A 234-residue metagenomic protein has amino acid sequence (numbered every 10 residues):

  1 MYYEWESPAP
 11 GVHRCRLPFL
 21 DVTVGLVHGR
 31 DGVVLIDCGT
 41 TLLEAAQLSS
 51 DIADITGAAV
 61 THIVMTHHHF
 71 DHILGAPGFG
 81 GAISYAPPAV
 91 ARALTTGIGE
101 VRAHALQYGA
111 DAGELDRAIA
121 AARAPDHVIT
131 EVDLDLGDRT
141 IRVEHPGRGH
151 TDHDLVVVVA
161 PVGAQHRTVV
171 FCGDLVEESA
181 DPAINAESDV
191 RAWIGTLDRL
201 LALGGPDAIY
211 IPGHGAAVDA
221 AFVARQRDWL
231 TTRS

Functional and structural regions predicted by a protein language model:
Y2-D51, L155-G173: Conserved beta-strand hairpin/beta-sheet module of binuclear metal-dependent hydrolase folds, prominently
S7, R92-H145, D198: Metallo-beta-lactamase
G11, V27, D37, I52 (+9 more regions): Divalent metal-coordination and catalytic microenvironments
R30-V34, T56-V60, G137-R139: Short, surface-exposed connector motifs at secondary-structure boundaries
V33-V34, T40-L42, T140, P146-R225: Metallo-beta-lactamase
L43-A86, G205-P206: Active-site metal-binding motif and surrounding structural segment of the metallo-beta-lactamase
Q47, G75-G78, G97-G99, I184 (+1 more regions): Short amphipathic alpha-helical segments
